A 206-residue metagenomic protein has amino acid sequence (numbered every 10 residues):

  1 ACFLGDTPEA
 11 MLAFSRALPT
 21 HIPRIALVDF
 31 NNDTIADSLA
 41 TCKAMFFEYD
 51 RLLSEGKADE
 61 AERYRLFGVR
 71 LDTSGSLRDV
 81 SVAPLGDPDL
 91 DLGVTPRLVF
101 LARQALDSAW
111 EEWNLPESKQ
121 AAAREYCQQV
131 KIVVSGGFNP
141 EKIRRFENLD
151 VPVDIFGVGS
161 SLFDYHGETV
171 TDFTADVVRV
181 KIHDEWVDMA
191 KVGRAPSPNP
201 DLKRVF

Functional and structural regions predicted by a protein language model:
A1-E112, N139-K142, L162: Buried, small/hydrophobic-residue-enriched core segments of structured protein domains
S76, V80-V130, S135-F206: Gly/Ser/Thr/Ala-enriched C-terminal appendages of enzymes
